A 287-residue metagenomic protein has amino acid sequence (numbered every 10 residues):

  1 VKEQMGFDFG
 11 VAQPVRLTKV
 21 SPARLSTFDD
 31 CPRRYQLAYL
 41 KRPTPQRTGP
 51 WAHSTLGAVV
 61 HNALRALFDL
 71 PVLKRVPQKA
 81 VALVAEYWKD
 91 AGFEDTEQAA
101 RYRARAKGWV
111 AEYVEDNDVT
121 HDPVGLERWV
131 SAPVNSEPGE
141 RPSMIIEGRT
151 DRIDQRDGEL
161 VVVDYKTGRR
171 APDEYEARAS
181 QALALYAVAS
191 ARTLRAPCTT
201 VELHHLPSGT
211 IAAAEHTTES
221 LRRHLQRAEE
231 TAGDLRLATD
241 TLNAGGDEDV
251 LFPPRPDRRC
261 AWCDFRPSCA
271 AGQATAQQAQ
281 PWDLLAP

Functional and structural regions predicted by a protein language model:
V1-H53, P281-P287: C-terminal, charged and often intrinsically disordered regions of DNA end-processing helicases and nucleases
F9-G10, V20, Q78, A189-P287: Metal-dependent nuclease catalytic regions and adjoining charged, substrate-binding loops involved in nucleic-acid end
L25-P45, G49-L70, R103, K107 (+3 more regions): Nuclease catalytic cores
P32-L40, R156-D164, R236-L237: Active-site-adjacent bridging/hinge elements
L37-T44, H61-N62, E86, V163-T167 (+2 more regions): Short acidic (Asp/Glu) and glycine-rich catalytic loops that position anionic groups and cofactors
A52, L56, Q98, Y102 (+2 more regions): Hydrophobic (often cysteine-bearing) scaffold residues that line and stabilize catalytic clefts of nucleotide/cofactor
N62-S136: A non-catalytic, helix-rich entry segment at domain boundaries
R128-Q226, E230: Mg2+/Mn2+-dependent nuclease catalytic core
